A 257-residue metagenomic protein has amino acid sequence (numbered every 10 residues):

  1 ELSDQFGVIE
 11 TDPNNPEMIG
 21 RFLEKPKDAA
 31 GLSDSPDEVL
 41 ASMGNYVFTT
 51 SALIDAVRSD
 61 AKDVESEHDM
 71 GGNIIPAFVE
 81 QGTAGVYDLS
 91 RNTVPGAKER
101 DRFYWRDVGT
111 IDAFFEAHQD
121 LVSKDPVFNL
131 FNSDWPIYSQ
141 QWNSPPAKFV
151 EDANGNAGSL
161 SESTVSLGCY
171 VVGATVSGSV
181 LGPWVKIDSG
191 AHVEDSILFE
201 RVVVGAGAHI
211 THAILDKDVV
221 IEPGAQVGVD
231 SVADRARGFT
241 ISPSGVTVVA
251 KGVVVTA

Functional and structural regions predicted by a protein language model:
E1-S51, D55-S59: Conserved core of the sugar-phosphate nucleotidyltransferase
S51, S59-A257: Left-handed beta-helix
